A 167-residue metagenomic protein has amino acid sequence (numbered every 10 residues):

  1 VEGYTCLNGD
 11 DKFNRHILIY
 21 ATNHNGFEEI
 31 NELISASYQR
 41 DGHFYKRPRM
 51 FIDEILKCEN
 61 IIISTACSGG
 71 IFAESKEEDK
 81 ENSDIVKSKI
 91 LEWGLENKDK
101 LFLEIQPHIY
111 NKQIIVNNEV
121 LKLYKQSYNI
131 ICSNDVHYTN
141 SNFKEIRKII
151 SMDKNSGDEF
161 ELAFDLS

Functional and structural regions predicted by a protein language model:
V1-S167: Phosphodiester-processing cores and adjacent nucleic acid-binding clamps
